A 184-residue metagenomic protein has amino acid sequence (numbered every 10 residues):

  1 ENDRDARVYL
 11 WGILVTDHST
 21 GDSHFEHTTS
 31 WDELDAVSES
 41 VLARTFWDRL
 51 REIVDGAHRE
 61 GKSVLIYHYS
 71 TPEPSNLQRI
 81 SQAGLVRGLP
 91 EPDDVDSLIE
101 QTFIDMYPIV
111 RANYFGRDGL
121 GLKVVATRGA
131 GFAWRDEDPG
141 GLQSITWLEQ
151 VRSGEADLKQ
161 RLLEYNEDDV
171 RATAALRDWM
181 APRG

Functional and structural regions predicted by a protein language model:
E1-N2, I53, A57-H68, L162-D168 (+1 more regions): Conserved catalytic-core segments centered on acid/base and nucleophilic motifs
E1-V8, G12: Entry/capping segment at the start of metal-dependent catalytic domains with acidic active-site entry clusters
A6-R7, N113, L176-R177: Short, function-defining helix-loop hinge/capping sites that tune catalysis or transport
V8-L10, G61, Q101, K159 (+1 more regions): Active-site lining segments that contact anionic ligands and/or coordinate catalytic metals
V15: Detector for conserved single-position "signature" residues within domains
H18-T20: Change "in extracellular beta-sheet-rich domains … of secreted and cell-surface proteins" to "in beta-sheet-rich domains
F25-I145: Conserved DEDDh/DEDDy metal-dependent 3′-5′ exonuclease domain
V125-G184: Acidic, Mg2+-coordinating catalytic module of metal-dependent nucleases/exonucleases that use a two-metal-ion mechanism
